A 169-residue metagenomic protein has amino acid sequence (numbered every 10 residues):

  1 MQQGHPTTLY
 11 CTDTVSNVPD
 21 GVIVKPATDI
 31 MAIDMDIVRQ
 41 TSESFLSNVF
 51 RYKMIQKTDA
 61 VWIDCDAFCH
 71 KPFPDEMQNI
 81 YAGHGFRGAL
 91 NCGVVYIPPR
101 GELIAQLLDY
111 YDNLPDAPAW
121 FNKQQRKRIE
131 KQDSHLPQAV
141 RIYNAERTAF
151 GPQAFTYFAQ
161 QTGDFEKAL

Functional and structural regions predicted by a protein language model:
M1-V49, I63-L169: Glycosyltransferase-associated regions of secretory-pathway enzymes, highlighting luminal stem/catalytic domains
V49-T58: Small-residue hinge/turn detector
